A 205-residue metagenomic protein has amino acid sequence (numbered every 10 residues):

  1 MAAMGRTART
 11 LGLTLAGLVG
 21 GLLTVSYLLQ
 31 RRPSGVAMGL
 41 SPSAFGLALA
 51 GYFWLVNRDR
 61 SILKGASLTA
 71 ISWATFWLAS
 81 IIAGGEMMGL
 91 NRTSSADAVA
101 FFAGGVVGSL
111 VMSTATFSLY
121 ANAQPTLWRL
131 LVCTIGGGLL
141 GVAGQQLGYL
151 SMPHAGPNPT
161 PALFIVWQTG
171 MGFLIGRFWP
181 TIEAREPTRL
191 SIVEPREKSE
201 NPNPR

Functional and structural regions predicted by a protein language model:
M1-V193: Juxtamembrane/disordered regions of integral membrane proteins
T188-R205: Short, basic, low-complexity termini and linkers enriched in Ser/Thr/Gly/Pro that act as targeting/leader peptides
